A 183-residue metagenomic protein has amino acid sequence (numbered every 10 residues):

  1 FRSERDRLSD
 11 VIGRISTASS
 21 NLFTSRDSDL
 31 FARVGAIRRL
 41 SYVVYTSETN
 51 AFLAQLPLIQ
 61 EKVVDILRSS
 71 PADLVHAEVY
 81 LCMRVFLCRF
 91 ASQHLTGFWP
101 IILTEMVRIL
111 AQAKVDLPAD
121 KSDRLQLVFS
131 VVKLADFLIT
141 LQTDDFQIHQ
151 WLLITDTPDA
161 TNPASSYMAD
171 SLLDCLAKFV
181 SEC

Functional and structural regions predicted by a protein language model:
F1, T24-V43, E78-M83, K121-Q142 (+1 more regions): Extended HEAT/HEAT-like alpha-solenoid repeat tracts in very large eukaryotic scaffold/adaptor proteins
F1-T24, F31-R33, F52-D73, F86-A119 (+1 more regions): Amphipathic alpha-helical segments within extended alpha-helical solenoids and repeat-rich scaffolds in large
V43-T46, V64-I66: Short interface patches used for recognition in eukaryotic signaling and trafficking proteins
S47, F90, H94, Q142-D145: Long alpha-helical scaffolds in large eukaryotic adaptor/regulatory proteins, encompassing alpha-solenoid repeat systems
D144-L153: Ubiquitin-system adaptor modules
